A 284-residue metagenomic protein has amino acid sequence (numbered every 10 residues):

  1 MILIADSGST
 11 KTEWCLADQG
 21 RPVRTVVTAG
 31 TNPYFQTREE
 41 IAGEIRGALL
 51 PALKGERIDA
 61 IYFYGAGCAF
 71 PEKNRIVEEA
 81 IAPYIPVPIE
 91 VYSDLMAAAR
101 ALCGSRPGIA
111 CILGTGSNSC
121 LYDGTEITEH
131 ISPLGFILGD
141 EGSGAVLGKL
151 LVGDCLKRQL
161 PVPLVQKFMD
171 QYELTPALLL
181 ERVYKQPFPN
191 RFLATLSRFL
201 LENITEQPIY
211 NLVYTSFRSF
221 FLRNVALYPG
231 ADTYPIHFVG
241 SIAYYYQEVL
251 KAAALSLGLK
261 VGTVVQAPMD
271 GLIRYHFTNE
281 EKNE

Functional and structural regions predicted by a protein language model:
M1-A60, A80-P83, A101-I109, V152-E284: ATP-binding/phosphotransfer module of carbohydrate and carboxylate kinases, centering on a glycine-rich
G8, C15, A66, M96 (+1 more regions): Anionic group-transfer/hydrolysis microenvironments
T31, A66-C68, L134, S241: Short strand-loop junctions, especially beta-strand C-caps/beta-turns that link beta-sheets to coils or alpha-helices
A69-Q166: Phosphate-binding/catalytic loop of phosphoryl-transfer enzymes
